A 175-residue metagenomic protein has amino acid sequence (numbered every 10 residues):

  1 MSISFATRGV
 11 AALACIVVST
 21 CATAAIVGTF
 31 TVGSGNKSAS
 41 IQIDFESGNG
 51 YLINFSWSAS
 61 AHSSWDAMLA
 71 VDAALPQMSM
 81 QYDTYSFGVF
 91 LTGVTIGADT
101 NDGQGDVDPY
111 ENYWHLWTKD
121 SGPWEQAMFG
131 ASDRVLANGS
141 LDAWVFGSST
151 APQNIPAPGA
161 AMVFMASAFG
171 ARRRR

Functional and structural regions predicted by a protein language model:
M1-V10, R175: Bacterial N-terminal signal peptides that target proteins for export
A11-A12, A22: Cleavable N-terminal signal peptides
A12-L13, A160: AAA+ P-loop NTPase catalytic core
A25-N154: Ubiquitin-like/PB1-type beta-grasp interaction modules and other compact soluble beta-rich domains
P156-R173: A short, hydrophobic C-terminal helix/tail in secreted or cell-surface proteins
